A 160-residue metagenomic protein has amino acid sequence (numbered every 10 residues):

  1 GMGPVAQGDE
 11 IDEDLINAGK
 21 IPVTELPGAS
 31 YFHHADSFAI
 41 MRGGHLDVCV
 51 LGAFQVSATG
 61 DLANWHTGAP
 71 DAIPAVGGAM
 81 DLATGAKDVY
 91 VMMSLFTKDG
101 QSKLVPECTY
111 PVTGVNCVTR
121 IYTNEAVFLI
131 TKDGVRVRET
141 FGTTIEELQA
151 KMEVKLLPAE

Functional and structural regions predicted by a protein language model:
G1-V5: N-terminal low-complexity or amphipathic/hydrophobic leaders
A6-A159: Conserved phosphate- and dinucleotide-binding cores of soluble alpha/beta proteins, encompassing both enzyme active
